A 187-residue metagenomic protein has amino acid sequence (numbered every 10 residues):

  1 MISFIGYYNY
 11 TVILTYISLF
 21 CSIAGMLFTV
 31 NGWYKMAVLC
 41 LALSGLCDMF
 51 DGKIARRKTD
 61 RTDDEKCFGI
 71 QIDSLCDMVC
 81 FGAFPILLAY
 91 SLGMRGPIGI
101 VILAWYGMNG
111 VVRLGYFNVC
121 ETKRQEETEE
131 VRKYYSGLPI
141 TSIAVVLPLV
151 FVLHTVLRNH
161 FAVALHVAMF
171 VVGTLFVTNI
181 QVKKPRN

Functional and structural regions predicted by a protein language model:
M1, F50-C67, F117-K133: Cytosolic, membrane-interface loops and tails of multi-pass inner-membrane proteins
M1, I5-T15, N31, K35 (+5 more regions): Membrane-water interface of alpha-helical transmembrane segments
M1-G52, L175-N187: Topogenic membrane-insertion module of multi-pass membrane proteins
I2, Q125-N187: C-terminal membrane-associated helical module and adjoining short loops/tails
T11-Y16, R57-L114: Multi-pass membrane catalytic core of lipid/isoprenoid biosynthesis enzymes
L14-F20, C40-L43, V79-G82, V101-M108 (+4 more regions): Lipid-exposed faces of alpha-helical membrane segments in multi-pass integral membrane proteins
A24-L39, V79, A83-A104, L149-L165: Helix-coil boundary and interhelical linker segments in multi-pass alpha-helical membrane proteins
D48, G107-C120, F170-P185: Transmembrane alpha-helical segments that form the membrane-embedded catalytic/substrate-channel core of multi-pass
